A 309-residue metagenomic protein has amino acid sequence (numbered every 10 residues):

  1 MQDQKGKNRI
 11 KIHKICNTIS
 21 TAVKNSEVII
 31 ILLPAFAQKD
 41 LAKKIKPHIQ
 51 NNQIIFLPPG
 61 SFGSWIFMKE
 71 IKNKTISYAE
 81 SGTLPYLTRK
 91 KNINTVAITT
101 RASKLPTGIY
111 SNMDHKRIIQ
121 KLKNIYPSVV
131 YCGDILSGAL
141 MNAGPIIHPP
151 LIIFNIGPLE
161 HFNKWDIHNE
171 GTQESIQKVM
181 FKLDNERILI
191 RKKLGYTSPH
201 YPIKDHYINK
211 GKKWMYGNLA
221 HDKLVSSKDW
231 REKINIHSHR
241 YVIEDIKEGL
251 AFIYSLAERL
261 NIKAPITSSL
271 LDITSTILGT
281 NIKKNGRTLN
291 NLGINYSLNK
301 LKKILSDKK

Functional and structural regions predicted by a protein language model:
M1-S26, L260: Conserved N-terminal Rossmann-fold NAD(P) cofactor-binding segment
K11-H13, S26-I29, N51-I55, K104: Short active-site oxyanion
I15, Y78, V130-C132: Generic structural signal for residues in well-ordered beta-strands
S20-K24, L84-R89, G138-M141: A short acidic, often aromatic-flanked loop/helix-cap motif at beta-alpha or helix-coil junctions that lines enzyme
I30, A35-T95: Rossmann-like NAD(P)(H) cofactor-binding subdomain of soluble oxidoreductases
N92-K204: Internal alpha-helical scaffold of NAD(P)-dependent oxidoreductase catalytic cores
Q177-K309: NAD(P)-dependent Rossmann-like dehydrogenase/reductase catalytic/cofactor-binding core
